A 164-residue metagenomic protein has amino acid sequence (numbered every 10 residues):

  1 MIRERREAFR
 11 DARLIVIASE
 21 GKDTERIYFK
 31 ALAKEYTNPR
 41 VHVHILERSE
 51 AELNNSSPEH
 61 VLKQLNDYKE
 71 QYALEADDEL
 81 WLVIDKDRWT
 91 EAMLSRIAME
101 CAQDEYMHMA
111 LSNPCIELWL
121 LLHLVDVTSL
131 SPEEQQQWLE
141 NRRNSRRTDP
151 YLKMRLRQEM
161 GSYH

Functional and structural regions predicted by a protein language model:
M1-A12, I27-R48, K69-W81, D85-H164: C-terminal accessory helical subdomains adjacent to catalytic cores in phosphodiester- and nucleotide-handling enzymes
L14-A18: Conserved beta-strand elements of the Class I
S19-E20, I84: Conserved residues at beta->alpha junctions
G21-E25: Short acidic, Gly/Ser-rich segments with clustered Asp/Glu that frequently serve as metal-coordination loops in enzyme
R40-L62: Acidic/glycine-enriched edge-of-secondary-structure segments
P58-K69, E117: A Trp-anchored, charged/polar loop motif used as the substrate-binding/catalytic surface of acyl/ester-handling
